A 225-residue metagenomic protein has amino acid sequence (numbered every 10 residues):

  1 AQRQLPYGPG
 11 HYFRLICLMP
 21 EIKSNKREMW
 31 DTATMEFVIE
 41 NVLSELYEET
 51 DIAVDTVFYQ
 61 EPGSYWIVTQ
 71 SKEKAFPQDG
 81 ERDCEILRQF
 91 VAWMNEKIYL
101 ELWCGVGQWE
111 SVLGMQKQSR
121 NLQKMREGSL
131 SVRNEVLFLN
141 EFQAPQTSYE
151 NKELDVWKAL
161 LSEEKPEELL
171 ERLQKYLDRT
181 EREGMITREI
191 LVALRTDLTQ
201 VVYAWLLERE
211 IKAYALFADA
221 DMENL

Functional and structural regions predicted by a protein language model:
A1, W30-A33: Short, polar loop/linker segments at the starts of domains and inter-domain junctions
R3-L18: Active-site-proximal structural segments of metal-dependent nucleotidyl cyclase/transferase enzymes
P6-Y7, K23-W30, Y47-L225: Cytosolic nucleotide-utilizing catalytic cores of signal-transduction proteins
T34-T50: Short amphipathic alpha-helix segments
